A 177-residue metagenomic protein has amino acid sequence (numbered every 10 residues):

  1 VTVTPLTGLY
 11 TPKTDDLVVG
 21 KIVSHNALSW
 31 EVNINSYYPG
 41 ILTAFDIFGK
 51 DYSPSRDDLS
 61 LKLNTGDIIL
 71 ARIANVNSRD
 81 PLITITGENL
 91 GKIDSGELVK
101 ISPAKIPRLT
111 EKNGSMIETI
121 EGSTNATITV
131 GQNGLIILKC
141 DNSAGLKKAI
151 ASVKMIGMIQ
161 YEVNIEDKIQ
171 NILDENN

Functional and structural regions predicted by a protein language model:
V1-N177: Single-stranded RNA-binding regions, centering on S1/OB-family and related RNA-binding modules
